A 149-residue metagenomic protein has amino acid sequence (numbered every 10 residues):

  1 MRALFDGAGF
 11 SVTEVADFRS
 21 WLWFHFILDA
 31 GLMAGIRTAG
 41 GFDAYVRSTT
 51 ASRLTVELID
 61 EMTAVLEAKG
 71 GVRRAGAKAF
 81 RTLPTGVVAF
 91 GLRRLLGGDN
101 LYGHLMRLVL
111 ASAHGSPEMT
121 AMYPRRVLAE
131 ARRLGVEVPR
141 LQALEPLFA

Functional and structural regions predicted by a protein language model:
M1-A75: Internal alpha-helical scaffold of NAD(P)-dependent oxidoreductase catalytic cores
V56, D60-A149: NAD(P)-dependent Rossmann-like dehydrogenase/reductase catalytic/cofactor-binding core
